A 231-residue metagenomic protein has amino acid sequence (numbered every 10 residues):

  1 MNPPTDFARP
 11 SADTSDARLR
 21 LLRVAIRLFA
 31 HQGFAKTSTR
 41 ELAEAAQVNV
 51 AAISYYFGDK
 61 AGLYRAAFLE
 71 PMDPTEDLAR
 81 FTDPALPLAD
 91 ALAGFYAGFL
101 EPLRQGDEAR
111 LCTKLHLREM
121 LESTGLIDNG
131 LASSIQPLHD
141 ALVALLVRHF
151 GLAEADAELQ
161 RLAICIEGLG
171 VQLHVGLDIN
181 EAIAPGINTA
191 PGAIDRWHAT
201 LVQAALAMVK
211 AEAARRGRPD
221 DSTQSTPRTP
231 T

Functional and structural regions predicted by a protein language model:
M1-D16, A213-T231: N-terminal intrinsically disordered/low-complexity leader segments
S15-R23, Y56-F81, D128, A132: An amphipathic alpha-helix adjacent to DNA-recognition modules
R20, L28-G62, A66-E70: Helix-turn-helix
L22, A89-Y96, D195-V202, L206: Short, amphipathic alpha-helical "lid/cap" segments that border enzyme active or binding sites
K60, A67, P71, L92 (+3 more regions): Hydrophobic/aromatic residues within well-ordered alpha-helical segments
A79-C112, L159-I166: Hydrophobic alpha-helical connector segments
I127-Q136, L145-V202, R215-D220, Q224 (+1 more regions): Hydrophobic/aromatic-rich alpha-helical bundle segments in the mid-to-C-terminal region
